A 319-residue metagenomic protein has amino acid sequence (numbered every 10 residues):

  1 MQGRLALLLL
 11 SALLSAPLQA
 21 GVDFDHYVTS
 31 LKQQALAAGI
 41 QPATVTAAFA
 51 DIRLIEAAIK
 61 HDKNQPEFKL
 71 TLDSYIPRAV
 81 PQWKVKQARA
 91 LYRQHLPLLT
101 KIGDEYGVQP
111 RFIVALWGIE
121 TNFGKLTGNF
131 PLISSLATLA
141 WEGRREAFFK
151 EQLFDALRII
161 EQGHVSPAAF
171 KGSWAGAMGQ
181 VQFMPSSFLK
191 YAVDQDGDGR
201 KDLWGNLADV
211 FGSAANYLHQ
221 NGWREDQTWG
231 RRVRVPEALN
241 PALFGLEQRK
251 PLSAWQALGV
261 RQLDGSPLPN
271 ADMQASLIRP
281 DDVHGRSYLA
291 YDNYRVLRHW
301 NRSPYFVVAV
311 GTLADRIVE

Functional and structural regions predicted by a protein language model:
M1-L5, E319: Positively charged n-region of N-terminal signal peptides that target proteins for export
R4-A16: Bacterial N-terminal signal peptides
G21-Y106: An acidic, Gly/Ser/Thr/Pro-rich helix-cap/linker signature
Y27, Q34-A37, P42-D51, K150-K171 (+1 more regions): A contiguous strand-loop segment
Y75-S213, H219, W229: Acidic/His-rich structured neighborhood in mature extracellular/periplasmic domains
Q195-D198, Q220-T228, Q262, H284-S287 (+1 more regions): Substrate-binding/catalytic groove segments of enzymes that remodel or degrade extracellular structural polymers
G199-L203, A208-A254: Helix-loop elements that line ligand-binding/catalytic pockets
V233-E319: C-terminal soluble interaction/assembly domains
